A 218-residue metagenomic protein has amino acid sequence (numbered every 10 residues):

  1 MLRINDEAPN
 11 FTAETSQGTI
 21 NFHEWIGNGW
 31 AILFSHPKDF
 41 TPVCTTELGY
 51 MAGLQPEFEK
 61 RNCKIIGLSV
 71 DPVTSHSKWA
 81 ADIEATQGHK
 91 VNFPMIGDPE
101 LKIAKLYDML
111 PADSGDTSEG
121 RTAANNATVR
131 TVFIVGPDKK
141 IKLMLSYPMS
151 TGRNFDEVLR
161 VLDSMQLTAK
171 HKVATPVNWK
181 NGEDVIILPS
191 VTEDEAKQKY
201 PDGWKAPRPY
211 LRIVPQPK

Functional and structural regions predicted by a protein language model:
M1-K218: Chalcogenol-based redox active-site neighborhoods
